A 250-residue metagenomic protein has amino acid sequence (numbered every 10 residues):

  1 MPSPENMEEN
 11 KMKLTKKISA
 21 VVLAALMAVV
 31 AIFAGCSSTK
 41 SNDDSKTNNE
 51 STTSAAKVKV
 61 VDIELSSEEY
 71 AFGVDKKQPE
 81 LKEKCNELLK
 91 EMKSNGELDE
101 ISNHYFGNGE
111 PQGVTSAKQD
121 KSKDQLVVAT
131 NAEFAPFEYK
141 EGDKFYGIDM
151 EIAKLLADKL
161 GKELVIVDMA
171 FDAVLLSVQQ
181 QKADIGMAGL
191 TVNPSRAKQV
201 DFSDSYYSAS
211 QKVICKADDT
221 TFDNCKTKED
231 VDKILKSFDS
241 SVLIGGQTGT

Functional and structural regions predicted by a protein language model:
M1-K11: Short, Lys/Arg-enriched N-terminal segments with co-localized hydrophobic residues within the first ~10-30 amino acids
K13-V22: Bacterial N-terminal signal peptides that target proteins for export
A24-A31: Bacterial N-terminal signal peptides
I32-T47: Bacterial lipoprotein signal-peptidase II cleavage site
D44-N48, E80-K84, L88-N108, D120-L190 (+1 more regions): Extracytoplasmic small-molecule ligand-binding "clamshell" domains of the periplasmic binding protein/Venus flytrap
K57-L65, K154, E163-L235: Acidic, polar ligand-binding/catalytic clefts
V60-S66, N86-K123, T227-S241, G245-T250: Ligand-binding clefts/hinges and TM-proximal coupling segments of bilobed small-molecule sensing domains
K76-P79, E133-F134, G142-K144, T191 (+2 more regions): Short coil/turn segments
